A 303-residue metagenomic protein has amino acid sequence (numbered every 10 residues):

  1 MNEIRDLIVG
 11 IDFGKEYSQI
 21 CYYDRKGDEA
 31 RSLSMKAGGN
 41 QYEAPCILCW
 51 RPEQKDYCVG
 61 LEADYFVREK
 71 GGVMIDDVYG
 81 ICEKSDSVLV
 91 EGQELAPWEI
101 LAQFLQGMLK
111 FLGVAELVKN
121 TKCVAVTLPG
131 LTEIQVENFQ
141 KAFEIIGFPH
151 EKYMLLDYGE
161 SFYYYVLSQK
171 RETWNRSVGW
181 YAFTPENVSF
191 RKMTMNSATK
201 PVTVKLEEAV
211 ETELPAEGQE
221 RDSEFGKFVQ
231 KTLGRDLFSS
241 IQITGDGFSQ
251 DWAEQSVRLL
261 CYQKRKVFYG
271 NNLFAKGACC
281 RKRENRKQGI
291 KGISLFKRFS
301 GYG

Functional and structural regions predicted by a protein language model:
N2-K36, Q41, R51, Y165-K205: Gly/Thr-rich phosphate-binding beta-strand-loop-beta motif of the actin/hexokinase/Hsp70
E3, E116-T121, P149-H150, E172-W174 (+1 more regions): Short helix-terminating capping/connector loops at secondary-structure junctions
I11-K15, T127-L131, Y181-T184, I243-F248 (+1 more regions): Structural motif
M35-T127, E207-G226, K231, F238: Conserved phosphate-binding loops in N-terminal lobes of ATP-dependent enzymes of the actin/Hsp70/sugar-kinase
V126-V136, V229-R258, K266, G270: Glycine-rich phosphate-binding loops at beta-strand->alpha-helix junctions
I134, K141-E224: Small-residue (GG/TT-enriched) beta-loop-alpha framework at ligand/catalytic clefts
F148-S161, S256-G277: Conserved phosphate-binding/catalytic loops in two-lobed NTP-binding clefts
L273, C279-G303: Acidic, glycine/GT-rich loop-and beta-edge segments that sit at the periphery of enzyme/chaperone cores
